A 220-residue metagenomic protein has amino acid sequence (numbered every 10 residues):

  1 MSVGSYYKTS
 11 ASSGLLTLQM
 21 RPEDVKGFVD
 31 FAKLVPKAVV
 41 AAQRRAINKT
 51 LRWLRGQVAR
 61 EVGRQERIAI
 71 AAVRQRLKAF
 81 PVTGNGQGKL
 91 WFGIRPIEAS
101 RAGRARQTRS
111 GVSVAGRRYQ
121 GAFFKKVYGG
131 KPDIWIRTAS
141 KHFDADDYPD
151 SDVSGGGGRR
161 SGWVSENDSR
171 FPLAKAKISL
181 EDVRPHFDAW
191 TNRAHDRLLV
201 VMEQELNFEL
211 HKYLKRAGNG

Functional and structural regions predicted by a protein language model:
S2-G220: Short, Lys/Arg-rich flexible segments
